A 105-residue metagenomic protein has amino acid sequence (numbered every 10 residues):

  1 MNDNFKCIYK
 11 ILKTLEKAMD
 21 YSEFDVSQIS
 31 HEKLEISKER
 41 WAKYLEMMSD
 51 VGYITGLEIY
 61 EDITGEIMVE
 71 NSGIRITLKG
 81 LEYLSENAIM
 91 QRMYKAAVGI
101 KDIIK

Functional and structural regions predicted by a protein language model:
N2-K33: Short amphipathic alpha-helical interface segments
L12-A18, M48, L84-N87: Generic structural signal for hydrophobic core residues of well-folded globular domains
L34-L57, E70-N71: Short amphipathic alpha-helical interaction segments
I59-D62: Solvent-exposed edge beta-strands and adjacent loop segments that serve as assembly or binding interfaces
I67-G99: Short, amphipathic alpha-helical interaction segments positioned at domain boundaries
G99-K105: Short acidic DE-rich linear segments
